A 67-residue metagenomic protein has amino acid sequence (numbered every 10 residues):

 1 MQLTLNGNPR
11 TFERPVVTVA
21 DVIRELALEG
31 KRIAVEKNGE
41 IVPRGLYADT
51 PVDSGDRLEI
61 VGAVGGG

Functional and structural regions predicted by a protein language model:
M1-G66: Ubiquitin-like/PB1-type beta-grasp interaction modules and other compact soluble beta-rich domains
